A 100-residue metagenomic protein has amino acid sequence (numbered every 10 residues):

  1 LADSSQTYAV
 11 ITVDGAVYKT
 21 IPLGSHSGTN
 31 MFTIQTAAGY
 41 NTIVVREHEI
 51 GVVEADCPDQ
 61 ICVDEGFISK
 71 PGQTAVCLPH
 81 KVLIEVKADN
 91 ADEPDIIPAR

Functional and structural regions predicted by a protein language model:
L1-D14: Aromatic-capped interface at the extracytoplasmic side of an N-terminal signal-anchor transmembrane helix
T7-Y8, T33, I96-R100: N-terminal and secondary-structure boundary signal
Y8-I11, N30-F32, I50-V52: Short polybasic amphipathic segments
D14-V45: Short extracytoplasmic
H26-S27, I50, P58-Q60, D92: Short, surface-exposed beta-strand-loop junctions and turns on beta-sheet-rich folds
T29-F32, T36, D56-G66: N-terminal post-signal-peptidase region of extra-cytosolic proteins
A37-N41, R46-A55, H80: Glycine- and acidic-residue-biased ligand/ion/polar-headgroup-sensing regions
P71-R100: Non-cytosolic head/periplasmic domains of membrane-anchored proteins
